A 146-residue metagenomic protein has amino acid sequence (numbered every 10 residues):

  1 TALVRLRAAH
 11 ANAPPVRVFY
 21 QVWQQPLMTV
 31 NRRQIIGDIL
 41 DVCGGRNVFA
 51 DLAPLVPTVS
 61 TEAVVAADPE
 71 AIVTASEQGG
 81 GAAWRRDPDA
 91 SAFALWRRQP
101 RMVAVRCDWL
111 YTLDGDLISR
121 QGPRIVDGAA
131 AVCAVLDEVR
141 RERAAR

Functional and structural regions predicted by a protein language model:
A2-V126, A134-A145: Binding-cleft/active-site segments that stabilize strongly anionic ligands or cofactors
